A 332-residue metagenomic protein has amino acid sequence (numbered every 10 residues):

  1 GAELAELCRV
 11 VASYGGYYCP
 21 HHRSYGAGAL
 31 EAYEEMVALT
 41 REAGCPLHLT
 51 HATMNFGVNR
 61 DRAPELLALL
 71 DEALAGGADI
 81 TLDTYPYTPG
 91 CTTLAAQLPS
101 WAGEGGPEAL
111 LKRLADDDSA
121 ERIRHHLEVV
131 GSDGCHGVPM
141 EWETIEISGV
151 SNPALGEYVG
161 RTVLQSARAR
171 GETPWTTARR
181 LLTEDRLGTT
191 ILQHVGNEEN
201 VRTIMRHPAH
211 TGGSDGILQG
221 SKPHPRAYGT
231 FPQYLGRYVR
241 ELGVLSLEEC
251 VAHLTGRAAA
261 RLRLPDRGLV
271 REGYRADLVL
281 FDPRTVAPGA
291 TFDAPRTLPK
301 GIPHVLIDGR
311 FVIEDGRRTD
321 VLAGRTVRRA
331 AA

Functional and structural regions predicted by a protein language model:
G1-E42: Hydrophobic, small-residue-rich alpha-helical packing segments that form membrane-like cores
L4, C8, A38, P46 (+1 more regions): Active-site neighborhoods of metal-dependent hydrolases
A12, R41, R168, T183-R186 (+9 more regions): Hydrophobic alpha-helix feature that most strongly marks membrane-spanning transmembrane helices and their immediate
H21, D83, G171, D215 (+5 more regions): Divalent metal-coordination and catalytic microenvironments
S24-Y25, M54-N55, P86-P89, N152 (+7 more regions): Short, glycine-/Ser/Thr-/acidic-enriched flexible segments
G44, G77-D79, W142, H207-A209 (+4 more regions): Active-site lining segments that contact anionic ligands and/or coordinate catalytic metals
D116, T203-A209, S214-D215, T230 (+1 more regions): C-terminal cap of metal-dependent C-N hydrolases
T189-V195, N200-V201, S246-V251, A259-R296: Acidic, glycine-enriched loop/beta-strand segments at the rims of small-molecule binding/catalytic pockets
